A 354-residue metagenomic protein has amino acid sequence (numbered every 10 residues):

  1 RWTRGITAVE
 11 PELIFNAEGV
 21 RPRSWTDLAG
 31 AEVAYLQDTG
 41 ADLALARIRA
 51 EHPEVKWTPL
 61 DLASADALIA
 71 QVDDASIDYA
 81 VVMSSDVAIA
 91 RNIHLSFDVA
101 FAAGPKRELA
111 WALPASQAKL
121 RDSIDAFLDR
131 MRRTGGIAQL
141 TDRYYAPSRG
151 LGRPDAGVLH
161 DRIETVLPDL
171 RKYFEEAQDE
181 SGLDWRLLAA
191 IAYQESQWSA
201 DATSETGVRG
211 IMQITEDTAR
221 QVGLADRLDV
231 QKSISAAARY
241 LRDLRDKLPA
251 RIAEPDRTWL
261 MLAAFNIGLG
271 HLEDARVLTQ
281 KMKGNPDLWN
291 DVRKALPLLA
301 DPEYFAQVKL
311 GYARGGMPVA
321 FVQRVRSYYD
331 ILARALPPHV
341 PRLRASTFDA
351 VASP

Functional and structural regions predicted by a protein language model:
R1, A46-R47, A70-P105, E273-D274 (+1 more regions): A ligand-binding cleft/hinge motif common to bilobed small-molecule-binding domains
W2-R4, A41-L62, R91-H94, G157 (+1 more regions): Ligand-binding cleft/hinge of the Venus flytrap
T3-R21, S85-L128, L151-A156, T218 (+1 more regions): Periplasmic-binding protein-like
N16-D42, D86, P105-S148, L167-P168 (+2 more regions): Extended ligand-binding regions for polar small-molecule ligands
V20, K56-Q71, D256: Short helix-initiation/N-cap motifs at beta->coil->alpha
Q37, D201-A225, V230-D243, D301 (+1 more regions): Substrate-binding/active-site groove segments that recognize and process beta-1,4-linked N-acetyl-hexosamine
S123, W259-I331: Catalytic and substrate-binding regions of cell-wall glycan-acting enzymes that process beta-1,4-linked
S148-W198, Q231-I234, L248-I252, P338-P341 (+1 more regions): Export/targeting segments at the very N-terminus of extracytoplasmic proteins
